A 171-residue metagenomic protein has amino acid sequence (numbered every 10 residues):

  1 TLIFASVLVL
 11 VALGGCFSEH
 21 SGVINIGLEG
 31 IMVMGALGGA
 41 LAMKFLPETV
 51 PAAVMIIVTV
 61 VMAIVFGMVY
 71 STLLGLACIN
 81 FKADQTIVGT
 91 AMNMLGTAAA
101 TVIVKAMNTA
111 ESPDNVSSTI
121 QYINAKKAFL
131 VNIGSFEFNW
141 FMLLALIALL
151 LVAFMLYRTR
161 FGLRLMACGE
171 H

Functional and structural regions predicted by a protein language model:
T1, I133, C168-H171: Short, intrinsically disordered, charge-balanced linker/junction segments flanking boundaries in proteins
T1-T49, V60, I64, M68-T86: Single transmembrane alpha-helix segments in multi-pass membrane proteins
S6, K44, T49-T59, V65-F66 (+4 more regions): Short leucine-rich amphipathic alpha-helices used at interfaces
A36-L37, G67, N93-T97, L149: Residue-level recognition of pore/gate-forming positions within transmembrane alpha-helices of multi-pass
V50-M62, Q85-V88, M92, W140-L144: Membrane-interface starts of transmembrane alpha-helices
G96-R158: Transmembrane helix-bundle core of multi-pass membrane transporters and related energy-transducing complexes
L151-H171: Membrane-helix/interface signature in polytopic inner-membrane proteins
